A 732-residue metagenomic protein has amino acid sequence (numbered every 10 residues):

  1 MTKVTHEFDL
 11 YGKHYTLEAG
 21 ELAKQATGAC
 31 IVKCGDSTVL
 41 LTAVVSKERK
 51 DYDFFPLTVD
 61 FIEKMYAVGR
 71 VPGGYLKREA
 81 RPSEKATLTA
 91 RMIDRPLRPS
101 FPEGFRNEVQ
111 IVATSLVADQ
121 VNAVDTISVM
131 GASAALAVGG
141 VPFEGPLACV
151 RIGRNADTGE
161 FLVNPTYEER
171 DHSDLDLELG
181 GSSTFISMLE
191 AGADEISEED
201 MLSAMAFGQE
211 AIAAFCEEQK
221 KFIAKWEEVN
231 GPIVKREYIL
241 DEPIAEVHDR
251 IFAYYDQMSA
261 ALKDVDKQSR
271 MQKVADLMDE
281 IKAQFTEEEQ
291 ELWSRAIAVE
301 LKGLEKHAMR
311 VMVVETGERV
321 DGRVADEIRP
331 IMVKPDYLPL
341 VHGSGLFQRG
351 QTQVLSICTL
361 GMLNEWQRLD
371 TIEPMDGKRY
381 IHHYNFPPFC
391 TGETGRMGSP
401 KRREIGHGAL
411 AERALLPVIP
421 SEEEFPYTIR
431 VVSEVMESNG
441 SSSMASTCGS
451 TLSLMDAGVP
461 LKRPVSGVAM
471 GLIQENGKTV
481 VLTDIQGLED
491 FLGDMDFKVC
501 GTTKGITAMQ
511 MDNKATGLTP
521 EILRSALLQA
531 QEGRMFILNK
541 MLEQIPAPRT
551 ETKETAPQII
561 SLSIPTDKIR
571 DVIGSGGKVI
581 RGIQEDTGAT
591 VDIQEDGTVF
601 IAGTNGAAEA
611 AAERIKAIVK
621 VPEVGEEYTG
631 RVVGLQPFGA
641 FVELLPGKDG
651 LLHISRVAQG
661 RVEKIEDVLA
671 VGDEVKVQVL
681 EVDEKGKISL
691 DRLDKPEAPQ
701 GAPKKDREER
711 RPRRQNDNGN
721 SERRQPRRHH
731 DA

Functional and structural regions predicted by a protein language model:
M1-S46, D51, P56, R236-E373 (+3 more regions): Extended amphipathic alpha-helical scaffolds
M1-V4, L10-K13, T27, F54-F55 (+9 more regions): Alpha/propeptide regions of enzymes that mature by internal proteolysis
A26-Q110, S115-N122, S183, E190 (+6 more regions): Glycine-rich, flexible beta-strand/loop modules in the N-terminal catalytic cores of phosphate-handling
G28-C30, T38, N122-V141, P335-C358 (+2 more regions): Conserved phosphate/anionic-ligand binding catalytic regions in large, soluble enzymes, centered on
E103-V109, E144-P146, F215-V234, E288-I297 (+6 more regions): Flexible, glycine/charged-enriched surface loops at secondary-structure junctions
G140-L262, L454-T550: Mobile "lid/hinge" segments at catalytic clefts and subdomain interfaces of large enzymes
W226, I233-D241, F536-L562, A608-T629: Long, charged amphipathic helices and adjacent flexible linkers at domain junctions
P557-I559, I564-A732: Single-stranded RNA-binding regions, centering on S1/OB-family and related RNA-binding modules
